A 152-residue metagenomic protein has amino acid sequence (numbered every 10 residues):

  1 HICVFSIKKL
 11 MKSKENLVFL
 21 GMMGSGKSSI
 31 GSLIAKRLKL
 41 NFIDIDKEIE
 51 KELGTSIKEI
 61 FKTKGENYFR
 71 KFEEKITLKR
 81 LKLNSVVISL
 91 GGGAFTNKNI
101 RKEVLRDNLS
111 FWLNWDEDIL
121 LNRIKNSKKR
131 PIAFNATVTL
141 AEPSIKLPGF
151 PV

Functional and structural regions predicted by a protein language model:
F19: Hydrophobic anchor at the beta1->P-loop junction of P-loop NTPases
M22: P-loop (Walker A) phosphate-binding loop of NTP-binding proteins
S25: ATP-binding Walker
S28: Walker A/P-loop
N41, I45-L105, R130: ATP-dependent small-molecule kinase phosphotransfer cores that center on conserved nucleotide phosphate-binding segments
D107-G149: A glycine- and Lys/Arg-enriched "phosphate-lid" helix/loop adjacent to the NTP-binding pocket of small-molecule kinases
